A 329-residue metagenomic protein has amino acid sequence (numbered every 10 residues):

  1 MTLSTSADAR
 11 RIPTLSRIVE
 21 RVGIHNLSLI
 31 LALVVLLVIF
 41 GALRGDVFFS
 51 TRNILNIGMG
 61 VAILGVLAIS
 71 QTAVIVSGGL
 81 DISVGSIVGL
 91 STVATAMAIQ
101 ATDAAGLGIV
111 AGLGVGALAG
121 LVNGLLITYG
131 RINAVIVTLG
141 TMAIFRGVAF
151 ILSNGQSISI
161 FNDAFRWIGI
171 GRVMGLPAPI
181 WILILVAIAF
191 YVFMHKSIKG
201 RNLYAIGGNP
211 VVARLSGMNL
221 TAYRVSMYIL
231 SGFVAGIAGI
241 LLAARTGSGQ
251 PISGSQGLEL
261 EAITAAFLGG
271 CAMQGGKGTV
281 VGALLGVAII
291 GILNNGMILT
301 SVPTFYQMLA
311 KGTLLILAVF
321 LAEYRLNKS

Functional and structural regions predicted by a protein language model:
T2-A68, T102-L107, M218: Membrane-interfacial amphipathic/re-entrant helices at transmembrane-helix boundaries
E20, G130, A134-S197, Y223-S226 (+1 more regions): Transmembrane helix-bundle core of multi-pass membrane transporters and related energy-transducing complexes
N26-L31, I57, S86-L90, G106-G114 (+7 more regions): Hydrophobic alpha-helical transmembrane segments
L29-G41, Q71, F145-R146, I182-V192 (+4 more regions): Hydrophobic core segments of alpha-helical transmembrane domains in multi-pass membrane transport and ion-translocation
V34-F49, S77, A149-N154, V192-I198 (+1 more regions): Structural signal for alpha-helical transmembrane segments and their membrane-water exit/capping regions in multi-pass
L37-L43, V47-T102, L125-I132, A266 (+3 more regions): Single transmembrane alpha-helix segments in multi-pass membrane proteins
A104-G112, L118-N123, I127, M174-Q250: Helix-loop-helix "hairpin" substructures at the membrane interface of multi-pass membrane proteins
A235, T246, Q250-G312: Transmembrane alpha-helical segments in multi-pass inner-membrane proteins
